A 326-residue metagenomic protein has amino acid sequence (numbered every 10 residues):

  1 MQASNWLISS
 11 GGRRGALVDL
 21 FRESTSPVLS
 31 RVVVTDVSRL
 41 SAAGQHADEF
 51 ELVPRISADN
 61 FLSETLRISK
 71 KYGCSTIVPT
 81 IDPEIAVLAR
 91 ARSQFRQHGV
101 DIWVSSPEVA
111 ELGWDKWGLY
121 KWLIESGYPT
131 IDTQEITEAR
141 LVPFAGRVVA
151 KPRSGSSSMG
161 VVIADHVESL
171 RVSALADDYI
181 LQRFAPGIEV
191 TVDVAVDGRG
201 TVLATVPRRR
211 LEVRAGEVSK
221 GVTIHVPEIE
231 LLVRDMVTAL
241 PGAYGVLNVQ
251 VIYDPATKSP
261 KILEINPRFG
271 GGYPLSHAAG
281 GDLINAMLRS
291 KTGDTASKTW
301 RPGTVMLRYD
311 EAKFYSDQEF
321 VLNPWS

Functional and structural regions predicted by a protein language model:
M1-W103: ATP-binding N-terminal substructure of ATP-dependent carboxylate-amine bond-forming enzymes
A43-Q45, F61-S63, A110-D115, S158-V161 (+1 more regions): Short, charged, surface-exposed secondary-structure boundary motifs
Y72, P227-S326: ATP-dependent carboxylate activation and anion-phosphoryl transfer catalytic cores that bind Mg-ATP to form
D82-P83, P107-E111: Short histidine/acidic/glycine/proline-rich micro-motifs that form metal- and phosphate-coordinating active-site loops
V109-G187, G198-T201, P227-L231: Active-site nucleotide/adenylate-binding loops and adjacent lid/helix of ATP-dependent enzymes
S158, L211-E217, G221, N266-G280: Glycine-rich phosphate/pyrophosphate-binding beta-alpha loops
V161-A243, I252-K261: Phosphate-binding site of ATP-dependent enzymes
